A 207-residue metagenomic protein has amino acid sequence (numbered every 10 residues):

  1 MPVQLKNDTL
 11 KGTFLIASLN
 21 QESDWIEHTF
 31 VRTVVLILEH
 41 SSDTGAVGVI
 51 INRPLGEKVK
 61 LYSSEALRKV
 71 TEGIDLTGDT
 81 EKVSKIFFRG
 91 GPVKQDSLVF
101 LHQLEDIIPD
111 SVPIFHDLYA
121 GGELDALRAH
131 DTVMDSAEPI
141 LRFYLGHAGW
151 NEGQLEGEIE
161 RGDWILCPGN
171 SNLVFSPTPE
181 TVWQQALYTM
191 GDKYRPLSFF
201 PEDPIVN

Functional and structural regions predicted by a protein language model:
M1-Y144, A148-N207: A short aromatic-anchored loop/beta-hairpin motif
